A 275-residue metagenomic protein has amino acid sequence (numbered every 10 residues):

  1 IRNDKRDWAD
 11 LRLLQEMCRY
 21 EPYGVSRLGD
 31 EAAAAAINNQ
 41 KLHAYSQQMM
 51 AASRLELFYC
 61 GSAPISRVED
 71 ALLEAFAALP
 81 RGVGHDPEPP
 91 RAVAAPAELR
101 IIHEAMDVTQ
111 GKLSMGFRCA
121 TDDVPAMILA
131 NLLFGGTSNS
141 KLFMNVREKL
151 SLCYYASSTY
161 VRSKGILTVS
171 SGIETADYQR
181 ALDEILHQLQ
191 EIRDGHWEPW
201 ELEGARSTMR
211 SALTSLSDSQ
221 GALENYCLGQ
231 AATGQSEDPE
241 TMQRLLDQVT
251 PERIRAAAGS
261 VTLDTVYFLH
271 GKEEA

Functional and structural regions predicted by a protein language model:
I1-D86, C119-A120, E148-A275: Charge-rich, well-structured scaffold segments of protease-associated domains
Q15, R54, G84-K141, L150 (+1 more regions): His/Glu-based metal-binding/catalytic segments typifying zinc-dependent metallopeptidases
M144: Active-site phosphate/pyrophosphate- and oxyanion-stabilizing loops and adjacent acidic/basic residues in soluble
